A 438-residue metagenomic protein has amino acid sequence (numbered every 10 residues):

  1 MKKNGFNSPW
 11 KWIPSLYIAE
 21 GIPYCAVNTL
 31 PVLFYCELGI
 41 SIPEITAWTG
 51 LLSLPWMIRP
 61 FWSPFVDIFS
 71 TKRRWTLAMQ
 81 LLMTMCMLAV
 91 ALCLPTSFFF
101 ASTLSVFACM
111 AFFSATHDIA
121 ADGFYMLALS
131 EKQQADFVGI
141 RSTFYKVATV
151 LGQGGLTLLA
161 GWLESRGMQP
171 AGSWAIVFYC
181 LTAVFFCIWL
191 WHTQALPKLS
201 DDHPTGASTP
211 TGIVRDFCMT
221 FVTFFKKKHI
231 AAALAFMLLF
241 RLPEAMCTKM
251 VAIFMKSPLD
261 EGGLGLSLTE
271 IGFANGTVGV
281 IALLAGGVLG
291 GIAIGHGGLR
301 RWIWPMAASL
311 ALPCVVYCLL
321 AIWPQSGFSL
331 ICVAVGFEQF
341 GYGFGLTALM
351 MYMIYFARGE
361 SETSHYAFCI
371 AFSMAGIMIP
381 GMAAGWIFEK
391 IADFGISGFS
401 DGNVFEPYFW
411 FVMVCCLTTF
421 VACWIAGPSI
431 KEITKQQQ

Functional and structural regions predicted by a protein language model:
M1-N7, L199-A233: Juxtamembrane intracellular "pre-TM" segments in multi-pass secondary transporters
K2-W56, A231-D260: Helix-loop boundary and gating motifs at the non-cytosolic
W56, D136-G161, I370-G381: Glycine-rich segments within core transmembrane alpha-helices of 12-TM secondary carriers
I58-T71, A285-W304, F388-E389: Helix-to-loop junctions at the C-terminal end of transmembrane segments in multipass secondary transporters
K72-R74, A160-A183, W386-T418: A membrane-interface helix-boundary motif in multi-pass transporters
L77, L81-F98, A308-S326: C-terminal ends and interior cores of transmembrane alpha-helices in multi-pass membrane transporters/permeases
T182-D202, A422-G427: C-terminal membrane-cytosol helix-exit motif in multi-pass small-molecule transporters
R301-L349: C-terminal transmembrane helical hairpin of 12-TM major facilitator-type secondary transporters
